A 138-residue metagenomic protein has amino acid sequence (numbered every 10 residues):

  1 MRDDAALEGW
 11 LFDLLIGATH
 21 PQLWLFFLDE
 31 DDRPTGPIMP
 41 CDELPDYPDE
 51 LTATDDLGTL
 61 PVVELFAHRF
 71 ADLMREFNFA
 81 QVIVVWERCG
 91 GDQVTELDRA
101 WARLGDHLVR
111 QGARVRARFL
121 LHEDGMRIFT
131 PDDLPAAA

Functional and structural regions predicted by a protein language model:
M1-E64, I128-A138: Domain-start "cap" segments at the beginnings of catalytic or binding domains
F12-L15, D72, D106-H107: A generic local secondary-structure boundary/capping motif
G17-A18, E76-F77, Q111-G112: Alpha-helix C-cap/termination motif
H20-L23, A80-Q81, R116: Short, surface-exposed beta-edge/turn micro-motifs
F26-L28, V85-E87, F119-L121: Short beta-strand segments
D46-E96: Short HxH-centered metal-ligating active-site micro-motif
D98-A138: Divalent-metal-activated hydrolytic enzyme cores
